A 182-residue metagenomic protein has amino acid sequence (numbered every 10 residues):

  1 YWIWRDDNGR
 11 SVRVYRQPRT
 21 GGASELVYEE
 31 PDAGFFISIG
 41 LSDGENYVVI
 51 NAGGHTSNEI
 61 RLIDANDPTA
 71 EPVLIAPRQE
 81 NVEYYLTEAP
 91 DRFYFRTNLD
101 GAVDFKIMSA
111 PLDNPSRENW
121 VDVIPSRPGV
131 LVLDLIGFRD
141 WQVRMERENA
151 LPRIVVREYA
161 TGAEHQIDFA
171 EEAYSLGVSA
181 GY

Functional and structural regions predicted by a protein language model:
Y1-Y182: Peripheral, non-catalytic segments that deliver or gate enzyme domains
